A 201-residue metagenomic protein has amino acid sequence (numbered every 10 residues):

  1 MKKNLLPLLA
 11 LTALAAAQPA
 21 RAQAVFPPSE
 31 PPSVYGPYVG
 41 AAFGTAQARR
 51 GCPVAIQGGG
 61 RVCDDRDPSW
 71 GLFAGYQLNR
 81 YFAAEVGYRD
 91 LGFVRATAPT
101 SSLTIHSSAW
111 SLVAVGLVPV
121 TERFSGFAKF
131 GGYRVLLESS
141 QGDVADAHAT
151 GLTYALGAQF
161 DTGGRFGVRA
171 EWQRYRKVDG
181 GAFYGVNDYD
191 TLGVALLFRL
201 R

Functional and structural regions predicted by a protein language model:
M1-P7: Bacterial N-terminal signal peptides that target proteins for export
P7-A15: Bacterial N-terminal signal peptides
Q18-R201: Gram-negative outer-membrane beta-barrel domains
